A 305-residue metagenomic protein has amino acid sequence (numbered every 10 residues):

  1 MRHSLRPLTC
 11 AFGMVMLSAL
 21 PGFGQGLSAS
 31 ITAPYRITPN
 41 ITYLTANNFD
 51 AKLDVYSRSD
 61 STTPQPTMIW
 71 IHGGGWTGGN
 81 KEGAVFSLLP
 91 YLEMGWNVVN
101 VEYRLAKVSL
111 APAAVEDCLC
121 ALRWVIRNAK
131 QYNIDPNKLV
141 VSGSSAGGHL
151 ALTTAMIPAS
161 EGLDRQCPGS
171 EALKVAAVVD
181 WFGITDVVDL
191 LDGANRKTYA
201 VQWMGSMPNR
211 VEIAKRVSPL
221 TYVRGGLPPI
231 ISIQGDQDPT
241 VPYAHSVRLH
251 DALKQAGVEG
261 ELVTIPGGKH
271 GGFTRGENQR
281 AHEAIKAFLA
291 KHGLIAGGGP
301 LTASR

Functional and structural regions predicted by a protein language model:
M1-L5: N-terminal secretory signal peptides that target proteins for export/translocation
R6-L8, L190: Short amphipathic alpha-helical "recognition" segments used for binding
T9-G22: Bacterial N-terminal signal peptides
Q25-R305: Alpha/beta-hydrolase superfamily serine-hydrolase fold, recognizing
